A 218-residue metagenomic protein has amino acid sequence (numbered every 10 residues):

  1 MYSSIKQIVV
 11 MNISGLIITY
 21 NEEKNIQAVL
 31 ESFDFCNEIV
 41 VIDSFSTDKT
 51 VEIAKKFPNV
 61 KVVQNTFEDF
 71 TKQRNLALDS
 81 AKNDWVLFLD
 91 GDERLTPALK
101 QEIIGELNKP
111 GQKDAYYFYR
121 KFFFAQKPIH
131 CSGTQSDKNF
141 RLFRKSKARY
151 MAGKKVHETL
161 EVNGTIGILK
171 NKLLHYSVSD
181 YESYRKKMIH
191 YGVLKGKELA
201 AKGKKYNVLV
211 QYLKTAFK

Functional and structural regions predicted by a protein language model:
Y2-V10: Short, Lys/Arg-enriched N-terminal segments with co-localized hydrophobic residues within the first ~10-30 amino acids
N12-S14: Cell-envelope/extracellular polymer assembly enzymes that use nucleotide-activated donors
L16-F35: Short, well-formed alpha-helical segments that are part of the catalytic scaffolds of diverse glycosyltransferases
K24-Q27, D48-K56, A98-L99: Acidic helix N-cap motif at the loop->helix transition within catalytic regions of sugar-transfer enzymes
S32, D43-E52, F67, D90: A conserved acidic beta->alpha catalytic loop
V51-S80: Conserved donor nucleotide-binding strand/loop of the catalytic core
K72-L78, W85, L89, T96-K218: Catalytic-site signature of metal-activated, phosphate-bearing donor transferases, centered on the GT-A/GT-A-like
